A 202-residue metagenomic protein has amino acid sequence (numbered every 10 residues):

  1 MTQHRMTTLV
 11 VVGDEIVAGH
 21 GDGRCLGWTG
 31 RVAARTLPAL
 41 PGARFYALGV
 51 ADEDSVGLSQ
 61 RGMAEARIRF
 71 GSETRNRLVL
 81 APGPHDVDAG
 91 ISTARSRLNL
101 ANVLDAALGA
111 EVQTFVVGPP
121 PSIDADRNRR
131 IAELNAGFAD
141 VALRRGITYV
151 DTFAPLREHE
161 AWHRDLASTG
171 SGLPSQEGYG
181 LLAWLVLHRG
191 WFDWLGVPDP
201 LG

Functional and structural regions predicted by a protein language model:
M1-A51, M63-E73: Serine-esterase "nucleophile elbow" of acetyl-processing enzymes
L9-V11, R44-G49, N76-A81, Q113-G118 (+1 more regions): Structural recognition of the beta-strand scaffold that forms the well-ordered cores of secreted hydrolase catalytic
V12, D22, V56-L98, S122: Oxyanion-hole/transition-state-stabilizing segment in secreted/luminal serine hydrolases and related acyltransferases
E15, G23, G49-G57, N102 (+2 more regions): Conserved active-site regions of diverse hydrolases
W28, V32, S96-V103, L134-F138: A general structural detector for well-ordered alpha-helical segments in enzyme core domains, enriched
I68-R75, G109-E111, D193-L195: Glycine-rich phosphate-binding loop signature in dinucleotide/nucleotide-binding domains
A81-H85, V103-A136, H159: Active-site segments of SGNH/GDSL-like serine hydrolases that catalyze O-acetyl group transfer/hydrolysis on lipids
P121-G202: Catalytic His-Asp segment of secreted/periplasmic serine-dependent ester chemistry enzymes
